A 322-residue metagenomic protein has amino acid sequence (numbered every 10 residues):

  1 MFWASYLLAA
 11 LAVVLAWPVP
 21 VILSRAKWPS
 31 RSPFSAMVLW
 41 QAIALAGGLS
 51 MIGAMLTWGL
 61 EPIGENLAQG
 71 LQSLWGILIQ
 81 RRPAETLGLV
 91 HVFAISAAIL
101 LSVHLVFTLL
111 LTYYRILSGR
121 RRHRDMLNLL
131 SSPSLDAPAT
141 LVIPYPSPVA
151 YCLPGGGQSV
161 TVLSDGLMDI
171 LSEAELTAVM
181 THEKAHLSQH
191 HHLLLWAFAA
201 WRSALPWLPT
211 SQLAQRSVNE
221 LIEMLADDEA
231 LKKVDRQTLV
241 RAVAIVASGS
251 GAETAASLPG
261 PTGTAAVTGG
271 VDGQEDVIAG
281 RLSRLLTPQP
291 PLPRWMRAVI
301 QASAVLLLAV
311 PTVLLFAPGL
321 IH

Functional and structural regions predicted by a protein language model:
M1-A4, P311-H322: Juxtamembrane boundary at the C-terminal end of a transmembrane helix
M1-L45: Membrane-anchoring/interfacial helices and their immediately flanking loops in integral membrane proteins
A4, F34-M37, Q41, R81-A98 (+1 more regions): Membrane-water interface of alpha-helical transmembrane segments
A16-I22, I63-L78: Peri-membrane helix termini and adjoining interfacial loops of integral membrane proteins
V19, L23-A36, V90, A94-A97 (+3 more regions): Polar-ligand-bearing catalytic/cofactor-coordination segments of membrane-embedded or membrane-tethered inner-membrane
L49-G64, G76-R121: Transmembrane alpha-helices and immediately adjacent membrane-cytoplasm interface residues in multi-pass integral
W58-G70, G319-H322: Interfacial/capping segments of alpha-helical transmembrane domains
R294-F316: Bilayer-spanning, highly hydrophobic alpha-helical transmembrane segments
